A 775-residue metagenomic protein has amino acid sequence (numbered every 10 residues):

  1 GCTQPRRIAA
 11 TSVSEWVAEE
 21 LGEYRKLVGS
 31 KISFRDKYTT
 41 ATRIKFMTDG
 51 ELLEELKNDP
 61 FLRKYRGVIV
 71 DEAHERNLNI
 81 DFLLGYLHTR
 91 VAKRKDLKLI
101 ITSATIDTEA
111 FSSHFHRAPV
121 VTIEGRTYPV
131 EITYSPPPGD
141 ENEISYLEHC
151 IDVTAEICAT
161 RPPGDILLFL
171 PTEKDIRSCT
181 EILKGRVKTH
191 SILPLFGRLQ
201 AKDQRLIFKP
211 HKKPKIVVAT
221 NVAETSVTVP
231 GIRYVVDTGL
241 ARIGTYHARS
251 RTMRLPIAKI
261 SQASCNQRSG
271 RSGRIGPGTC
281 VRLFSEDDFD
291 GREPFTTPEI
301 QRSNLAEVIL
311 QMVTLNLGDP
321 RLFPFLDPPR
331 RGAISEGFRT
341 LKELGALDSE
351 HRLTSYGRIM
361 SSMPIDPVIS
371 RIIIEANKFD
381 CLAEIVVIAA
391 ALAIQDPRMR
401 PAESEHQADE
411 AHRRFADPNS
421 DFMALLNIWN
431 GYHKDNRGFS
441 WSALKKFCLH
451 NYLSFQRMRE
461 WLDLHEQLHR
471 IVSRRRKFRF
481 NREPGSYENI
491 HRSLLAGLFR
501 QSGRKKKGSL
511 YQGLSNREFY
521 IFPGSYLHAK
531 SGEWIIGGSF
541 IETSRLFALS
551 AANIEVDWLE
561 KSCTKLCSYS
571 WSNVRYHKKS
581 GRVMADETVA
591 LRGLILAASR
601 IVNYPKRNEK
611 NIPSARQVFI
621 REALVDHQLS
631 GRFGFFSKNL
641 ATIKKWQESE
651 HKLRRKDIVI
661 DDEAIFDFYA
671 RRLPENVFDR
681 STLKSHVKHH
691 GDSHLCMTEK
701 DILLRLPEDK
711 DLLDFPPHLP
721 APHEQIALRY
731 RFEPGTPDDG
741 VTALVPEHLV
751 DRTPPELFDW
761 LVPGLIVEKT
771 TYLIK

Functional and structural regions predicted by a protein language model:
G1-I372: P-loop NTPase motor module signature
I8, S12, M47, K64 (+31 more regions): Generic recognition of stable, solvent-exposed alpha-helical segments in well-folded globular domains
F34, V120-I123, G508-L514, F715-H723 (+1 more regions): Short acidic-hydrophobic surface loop/beta-edge motif
R35, E224, Y526, E733-G735: Short polar/acidic secondary-structure junctions
D59-H74, T238-Y246, S250-R251, L255 (+5 more regions): Extended active-site and interfacial segments that coordinate phosphate-rich ligands in large catalytic machineries
Y128, F519, Q725-L728: Short, isolated positions in well-ordered beta-strands
I182, K188-T189, P194, V236 (+7 more regions): Second RecA-like catalytic domain
I471-K505, G524, L559-K565, S570-K775: A positional "C-terminalness" feature that preferentially activates on distal terminal regions of long, nucleic
